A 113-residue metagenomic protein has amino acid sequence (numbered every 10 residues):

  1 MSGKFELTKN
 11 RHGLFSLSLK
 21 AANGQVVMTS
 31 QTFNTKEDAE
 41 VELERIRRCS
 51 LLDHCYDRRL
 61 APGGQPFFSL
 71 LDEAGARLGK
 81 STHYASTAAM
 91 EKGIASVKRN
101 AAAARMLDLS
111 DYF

Functional and structural regions predicted by a protein language model:
M1-G3, E37-D53, V97-N100: Short, flexible domain-boundary/linker segments around small modular repeats
M1-H12, H54, A104-F113: Intrinsic disorder/low-complexity detector
T8, S16-A21, V27-F33, E42-L43 (+4 more regions): A structural feature that tracks compact, well-ordered secondary-structure segments with a strong bias toward
R11-G13, E37, G64: A structural signal for the main folded, soluble domain(s) of proteins
K36, T87: C2H2-type zinc-finger recognition helix
L51, P62-G63: Short solvent-exposed loop/turn micro-motifs enriched in small/polar/acidic residues
L60-P62, R99-N100, D111-F113: Juxtamembrane/interface motifs at transmembrane-helix termini
E91-S96, A102-S110: Mixed-charge, glycine-accented linear interaction segment located at domain edges/termini
